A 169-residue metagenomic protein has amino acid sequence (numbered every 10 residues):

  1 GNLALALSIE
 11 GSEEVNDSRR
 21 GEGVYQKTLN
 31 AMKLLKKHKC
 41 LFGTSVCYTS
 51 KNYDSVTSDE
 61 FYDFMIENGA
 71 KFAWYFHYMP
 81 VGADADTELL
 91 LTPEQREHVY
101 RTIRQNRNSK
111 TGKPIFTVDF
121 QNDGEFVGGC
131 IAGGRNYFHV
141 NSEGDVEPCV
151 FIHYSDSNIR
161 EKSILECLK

Functional and structural regions predicted by a protein language model:
G1-F76: Radical SAM/AdoMet-radical enzyme domain recognition
E13, D84, N136: Gly/Ser/Thr-rich beta-alpha loop segments that engage phosphate groups in nucleotides
N16, Y53-S55, D84, S155-R160: Generic domain-boundary/flexible-linker signal
E22-Y25, L90-E97, S157-N158, K162: Short, conserved loop/turn and helix-capping segments at secondary-structure boundaries that abut family-defining
L29, D59, E97-R104, L165: Generic alpha-helical structural signal
T44, K71-F72, A85-T111, H139-S142: C-terminal scaffold of the Radical SAM
K51, F72-P93, F116-G129, H153-S155: Flexible glycine/acidic-rich beta-alpha junction loops that bind and position SAM and/or redox cofactors in anaerobic
P114-K169: Accessory C-terminal segments flanking Radical SAM cores
